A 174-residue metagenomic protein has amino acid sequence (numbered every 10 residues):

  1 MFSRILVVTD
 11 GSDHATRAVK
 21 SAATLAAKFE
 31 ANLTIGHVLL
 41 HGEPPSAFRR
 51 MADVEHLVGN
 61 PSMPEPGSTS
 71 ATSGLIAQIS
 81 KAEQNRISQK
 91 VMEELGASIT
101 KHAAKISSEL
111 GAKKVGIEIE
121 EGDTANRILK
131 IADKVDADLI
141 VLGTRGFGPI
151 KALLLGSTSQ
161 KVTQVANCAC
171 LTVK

Functional and structural regions predicted by a protein language model:
S3-K81, L110, G116: Small/aliphatic-rich secondary-structure junction motif
R4, A26, N126-K174: Gly/Ser-rich helix-loop-strand patches that form or flank binding pockets for ribonucleotide-derived cofactors
D13, E43, D123-N126, P149: Short alpha-helical
R17-A18, D123, S157: Short, conserved clusters of charged catalytic residues that mark active-site and nucleotide-handling motifs
K20-A23, K105, Q160: Active-site phosphate/pyrophosphate- and oxyanion-stabilizing loops and adjacent acidic/basic residues in soluble
V38, E120-G122, V173: Conserved beta-strand termini and adjacent loop/short-helix elements that scaffold enzyme active sites in alpha/beta
M51, S73-I140: Structural beta-alpha unit
